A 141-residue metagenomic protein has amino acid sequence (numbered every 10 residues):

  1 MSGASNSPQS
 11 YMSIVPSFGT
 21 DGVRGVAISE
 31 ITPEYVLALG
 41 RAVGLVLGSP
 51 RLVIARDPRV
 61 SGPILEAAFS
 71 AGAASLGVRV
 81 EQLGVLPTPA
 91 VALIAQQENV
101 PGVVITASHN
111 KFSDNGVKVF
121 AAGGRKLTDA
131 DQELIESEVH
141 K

Functional and structural regions predicted by a protein language model:
S2, N6-K141: Gly/Ser-rich phosphate-binding catalytic loop and adjacent alpha/beta segment that cradle a phosphoryl group at enzyme
